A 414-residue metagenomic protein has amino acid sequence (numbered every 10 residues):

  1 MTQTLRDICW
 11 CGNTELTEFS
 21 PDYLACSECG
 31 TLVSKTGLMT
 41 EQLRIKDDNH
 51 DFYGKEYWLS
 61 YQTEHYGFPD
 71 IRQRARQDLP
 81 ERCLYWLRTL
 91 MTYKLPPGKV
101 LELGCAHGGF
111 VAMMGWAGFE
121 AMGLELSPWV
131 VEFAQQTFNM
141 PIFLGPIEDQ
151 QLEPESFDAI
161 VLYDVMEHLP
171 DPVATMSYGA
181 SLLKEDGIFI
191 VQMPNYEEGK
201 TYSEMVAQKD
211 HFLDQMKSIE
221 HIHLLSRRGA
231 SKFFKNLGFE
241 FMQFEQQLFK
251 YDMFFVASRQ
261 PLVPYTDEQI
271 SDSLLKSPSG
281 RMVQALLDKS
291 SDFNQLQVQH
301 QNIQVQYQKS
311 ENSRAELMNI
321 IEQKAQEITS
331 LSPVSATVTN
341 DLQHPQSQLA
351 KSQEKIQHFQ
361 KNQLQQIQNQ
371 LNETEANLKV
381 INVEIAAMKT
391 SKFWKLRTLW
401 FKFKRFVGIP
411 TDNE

Functional and structural regions predicted by a protein language model:
M1-Y163, V173-Y178, A207, Q246 (+8 more regions): Conserved N-terminal segment of class I S-adenosyl-L-methionine
E148, L169-D288, G408: S-adenosyl-L-methionine-dependent methyltransferase catalytic module, highlighting the catalytic core
D164-H168: A short His-aromatic
Q365-L396: Compositionally biased, charge-rich terminal segments
F401-E414: Low-complexity, charge- and small-residue-enriched intrinsically disordered regions
